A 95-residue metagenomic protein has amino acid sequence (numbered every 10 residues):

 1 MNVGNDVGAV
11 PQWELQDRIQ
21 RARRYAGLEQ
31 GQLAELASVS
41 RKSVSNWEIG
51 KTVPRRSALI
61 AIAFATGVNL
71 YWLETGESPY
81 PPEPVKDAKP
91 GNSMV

Functional and structural regions predicted by a protein language model:
M1-V10, F64, Y71-V95: Short, charged recognition helix plus adjacent turn of helix-turn-helix-like nucleic-acid-binding domains
M1-Y25: A short, Lys/Arg-rich alpha-helix, primarily the initiator
D17-L36, A61: Short basic helix-loop element that most often maps to the first helix and adjoining turn of HTH DNA-binding modules
I19, L33-A34, V44-W47, L73: Conserved hydrophobic/aromatic packing and binding residues within compact polymer-binding modules
S38-P54: Recognition helix of helix-turn-helix/homeodomain-like DNA-binding domains that insert into the DNA major groove
I49-F64, Y80-P82: Short, basic-rich loop-to-helix N-cap that marks the start of a DNA-contacting helix
